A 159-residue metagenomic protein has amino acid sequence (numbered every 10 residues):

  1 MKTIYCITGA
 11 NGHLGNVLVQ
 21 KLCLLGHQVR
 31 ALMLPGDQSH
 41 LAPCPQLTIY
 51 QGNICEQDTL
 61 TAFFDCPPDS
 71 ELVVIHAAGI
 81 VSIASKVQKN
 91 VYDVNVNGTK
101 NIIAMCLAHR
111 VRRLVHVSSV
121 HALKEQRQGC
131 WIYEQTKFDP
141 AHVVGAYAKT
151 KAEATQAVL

Functional and structural regions predicted by a protein language model:
I4-L25: N-terminal Rossmann NAD(P)H-binding glycine-rich loop of SDR-like oxidoreductase domains
T8, L32, V74-A78, L114-V120: SDR active-site strand-loop-helix element
G15-N16, V96, A152: Residues forming the Rossmann-fold NAD(P)(H) cofactor-binding site
H27-D37: Conserved glycine-rich Rossmann-like NAD(P)H-binding loop of the short-chain dehydrogenase/reductase
Q51-N97, M105: NAD(P)H-binding glycine-rich loop region in Rossmannoid oxidoreductase-like domains and their noncatalytic homologs
E56, G98-N101, R113, E153-A154: Conserved cofactor-binding/catalytic machinery of classical short-chain dehydrogenase/reductase
K100-Y147: Conserved Rossmann-fold NAD(P)-dependent oxidoreductase catalytic core, especially the SDR/UDP-sugar
H142-L159: Active-site Tyr-X1-5-Lys
